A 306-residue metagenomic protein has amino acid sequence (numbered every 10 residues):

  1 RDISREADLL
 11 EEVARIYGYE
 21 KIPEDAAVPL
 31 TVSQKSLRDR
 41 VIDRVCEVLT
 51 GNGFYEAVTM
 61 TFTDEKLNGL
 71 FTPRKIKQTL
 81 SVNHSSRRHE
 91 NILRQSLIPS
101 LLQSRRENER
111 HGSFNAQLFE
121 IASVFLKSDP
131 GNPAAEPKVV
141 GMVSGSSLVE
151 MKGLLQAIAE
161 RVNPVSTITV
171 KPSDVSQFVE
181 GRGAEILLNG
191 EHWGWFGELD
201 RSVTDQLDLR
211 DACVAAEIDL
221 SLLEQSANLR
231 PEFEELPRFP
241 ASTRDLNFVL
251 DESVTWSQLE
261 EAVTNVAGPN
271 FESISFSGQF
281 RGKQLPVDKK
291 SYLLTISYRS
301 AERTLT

Functional and structural regions predicted by a protein language model:
R1-F114, R244, S297-A301, L305: Extended, well-folded interaction surfaces typified by the phenylalanyl-tRNA synthetase beta subunit core
E11-A14, C46, L102, A122 (+2 more regions): Generic hydrophobic alpha-helical scaffold/packing signal
I16-A27, T31, K35, Q78-N83 (+3 more regions): Residues forming anionic-ligand binding surfaces in small-molecule and nucleic-acid pockets of primarily soluble enzymes
I22, A57, I121, I274-S277: Generic beta-strand hydrophobic packing signal
F62, R87, S123-L126, Q279-R281: Residues that form or immediately flank small-molecule/cofactor binding pockets and catalytic motifs
N68, S128, A135-K138, S146-T306: A carboxyl-terminal module marker
